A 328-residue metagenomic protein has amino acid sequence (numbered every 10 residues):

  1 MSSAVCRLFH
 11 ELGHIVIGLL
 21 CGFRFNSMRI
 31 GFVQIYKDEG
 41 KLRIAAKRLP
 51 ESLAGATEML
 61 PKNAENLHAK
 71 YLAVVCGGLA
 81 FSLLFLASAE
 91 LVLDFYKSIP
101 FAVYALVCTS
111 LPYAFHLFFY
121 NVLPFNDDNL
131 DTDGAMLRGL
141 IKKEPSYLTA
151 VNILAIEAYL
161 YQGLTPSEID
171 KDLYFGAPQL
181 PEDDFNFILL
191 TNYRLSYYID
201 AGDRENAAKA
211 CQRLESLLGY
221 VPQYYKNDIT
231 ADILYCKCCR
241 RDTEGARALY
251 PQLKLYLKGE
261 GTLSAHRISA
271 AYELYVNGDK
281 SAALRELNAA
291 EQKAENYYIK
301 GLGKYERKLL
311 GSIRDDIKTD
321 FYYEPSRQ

Functional and structural regions predicted by a protein language model:
M1, K97-Y113: Hydrophobic alpha-helical transmembrane segments
S2-K62: Small-residue-rich helix-interface/hinge motifs
R24-N26, F119-K143: Juxtamembrane/interfacial segments flanking transmembrane helices
L72-L84: Select subsegments of transmembrane alpha-helices in polytopic membrane proteins, especially boundary-proximal
D127, M136-F187: Charged, amphipathic alpha-helical linkers/stalks
E168-Q179, R204-L217, D242-L257, D279-K293 (+1 more regions): Alpha-helical repeat scaffolds
Y193-G202, E215-G259, S264, L274-Y275: Alpha-helical adaptor scaffolds
K226-C236, S264-Y275, I299-P325: TPR/TPR-like alpha-solenoid helical repeat scaffolds
